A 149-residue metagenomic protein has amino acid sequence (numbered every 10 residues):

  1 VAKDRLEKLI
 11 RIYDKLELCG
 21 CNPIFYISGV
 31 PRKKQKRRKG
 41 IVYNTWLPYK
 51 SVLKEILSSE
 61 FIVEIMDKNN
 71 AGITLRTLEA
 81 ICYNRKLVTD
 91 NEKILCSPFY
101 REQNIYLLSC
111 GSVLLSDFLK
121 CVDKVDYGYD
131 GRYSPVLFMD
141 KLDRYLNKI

Functional and structural regions predicted by a protein language model:
V1-N70, T74, T89-I94, P98 (+1 more regions): Nucleotide-sugar donor-binding catalytic core of glycosyltransferases
L18, C82, Y100-E102: Short, well-ordered coil/turn elements that cap or connect secondary structure elements
R38-V42, E79, E102-I105: Short low-complexity, flexible loop/linker segments enriched in glycine and/or proline with clustered acidic
L57-S59, E79-R85: Conserved donor-binding/catalytic loop of nucleotide-activated donor transferases
I105-S112: Conserved acidic donor-binding segment of nucleotide-sugar-dependent glycosyltransferases
S112-I149: A charged, aromatic-enriched C-terminal amphipathic alpha-helix characteristic of glycosyltransferases across folds
